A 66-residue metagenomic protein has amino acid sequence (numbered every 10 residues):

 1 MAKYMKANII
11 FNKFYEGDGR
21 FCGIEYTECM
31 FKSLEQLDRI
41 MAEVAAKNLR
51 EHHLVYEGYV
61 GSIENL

Functional and structural regions predicted by a protein language model:
A2-I24: Short aromatic-glycine-(Arg/Gly/Cys) micro-motifs in beta-strand/loop hairpins
F11-N12, Y26-C29, N65: Serine/threonine-rich, low-complexity intrinsically disordered segments
F21-Q36: A short, exposed loop/beta-hairpin motif centered on an aromatic-Gly-Thr core
K32-H53: A short, charged, amphipathic alpha-helix used as a generic interaction element across diverse proteins
A46-L66: Short, mixed-charge low-complexity intrinsically disordered segments
